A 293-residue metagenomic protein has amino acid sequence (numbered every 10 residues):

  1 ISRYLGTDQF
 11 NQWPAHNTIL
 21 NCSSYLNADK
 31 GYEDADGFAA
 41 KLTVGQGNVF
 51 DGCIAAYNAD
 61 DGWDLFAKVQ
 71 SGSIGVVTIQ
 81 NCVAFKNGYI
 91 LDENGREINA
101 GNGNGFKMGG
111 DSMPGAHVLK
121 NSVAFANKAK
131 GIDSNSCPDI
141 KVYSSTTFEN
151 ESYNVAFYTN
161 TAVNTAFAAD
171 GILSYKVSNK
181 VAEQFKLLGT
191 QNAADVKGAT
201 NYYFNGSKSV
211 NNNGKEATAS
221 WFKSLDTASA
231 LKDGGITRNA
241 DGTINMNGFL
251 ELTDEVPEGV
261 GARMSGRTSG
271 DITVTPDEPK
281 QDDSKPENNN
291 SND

Functional and structural regions predicted by a protein language model:
I1-P14, L26-T43, Y57-S71, D92-D111 (+3 more regions): Extracellular beta-strand/beta-solenoid scaffold signature
I1-Y4, W13-K30, Q46-A59, S73-G95 (+4 more regions): Right-handed parallel beta-helix
N11, N21, D61, A219-S220 (+1 more regions): Short, low-complexity intrinsically disordered segments
P14-Y25, G37-F38, I79-N81, F85-K86 (+2 more regions): Extended, compositionally biased low-complexity polar/Lys-Gly-rich tracts and adjacent boundary/linker regions are
S136: Short, well-ordered beta-to-alpha junction loops that form the rim of enzyme active sites and present histidine/acidic
T161-K285: Acidic, glycine- and Ser/Thr-rich low-complexity intrinsically disordered tracts in extracellular/secreted proteins
S284-D293: Long, low-complexity, intrinsically disordered segments
